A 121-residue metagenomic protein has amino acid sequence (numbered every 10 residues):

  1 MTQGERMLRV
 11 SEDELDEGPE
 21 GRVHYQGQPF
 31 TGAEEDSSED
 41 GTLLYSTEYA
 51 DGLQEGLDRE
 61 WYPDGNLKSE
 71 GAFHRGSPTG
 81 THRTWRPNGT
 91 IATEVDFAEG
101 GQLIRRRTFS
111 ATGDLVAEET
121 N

Functional and structural regions predicted by a protein language model:
M1-N121: Glycine/tyrosine- and acidic-biased, solvent-exposed loop/turn segments at the edges of beta-strands
